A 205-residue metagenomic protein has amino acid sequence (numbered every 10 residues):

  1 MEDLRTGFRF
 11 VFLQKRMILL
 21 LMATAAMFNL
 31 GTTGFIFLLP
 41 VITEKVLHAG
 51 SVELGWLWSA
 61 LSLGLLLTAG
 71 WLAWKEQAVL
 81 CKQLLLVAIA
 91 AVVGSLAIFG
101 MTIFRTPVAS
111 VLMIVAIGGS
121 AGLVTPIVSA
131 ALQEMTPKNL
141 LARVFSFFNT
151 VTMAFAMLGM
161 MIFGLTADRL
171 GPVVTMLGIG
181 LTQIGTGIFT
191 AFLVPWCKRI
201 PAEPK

Functional and structural regions predicted by a protein language model:
M1-L20: Juxtamembrane intracellular "pre-TM" segments in multi-pass secondary transporters
R5, F12, L39-K205: C-terminal transmembrane bundle of multi-pass solute transporters/carriers
R16, A23-A25, I42: Recognition helices and adjacent regulatory flanks at domain boundaries
R16-M17, T32, R105: Alpha-helix boundary/capping and short turn/kink residues
L20-N29, F148: Alpha-helical segments in transporter systems
M27-I36, A156: Conserved extracellular-gate-facing transmembrane-helix segments in secondary transporters
